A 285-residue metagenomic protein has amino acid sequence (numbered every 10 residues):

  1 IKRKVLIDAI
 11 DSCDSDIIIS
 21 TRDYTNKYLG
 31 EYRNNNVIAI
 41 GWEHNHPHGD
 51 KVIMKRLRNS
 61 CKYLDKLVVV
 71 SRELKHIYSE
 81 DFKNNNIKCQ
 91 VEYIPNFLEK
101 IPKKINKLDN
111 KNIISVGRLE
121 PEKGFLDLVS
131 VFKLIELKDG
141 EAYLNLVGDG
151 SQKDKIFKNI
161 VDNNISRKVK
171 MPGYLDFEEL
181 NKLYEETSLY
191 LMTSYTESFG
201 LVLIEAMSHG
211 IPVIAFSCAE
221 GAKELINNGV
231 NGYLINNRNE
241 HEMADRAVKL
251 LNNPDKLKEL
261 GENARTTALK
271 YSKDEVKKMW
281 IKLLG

Functional and structural regions predicted by a protein language model:
Y28-L29, Y63-Q90: A short, active-site helix/loop in glycosyltransferases that binds the activated sugar's phosphate group
K111-L134, D139-G140, L144, S151-F157 (+1 more regions): A conserved mid-protein helix/loop that constitutes part of the nucleotide-sugar donor-binding site
F157-L175: Nucleotide-activated donor-binding/catalytic signature segment of Leloir-type glycosyltransferases, i.e., the conserved
Y174-L175, K182-T187: Short alpha-helical donor nucleotide-sugar binding micro-motif in glycosyltransferases
Y195: Aromatic "clamp/platform" in nucleotide-sugar-dependent glycosyltransferases that forms part of the donor/acceptor
P212-F216: Short hydrophobic beta-strand element within catalytic cores of glycosyltransferases and related nucleotide-activated
N227-G229, Y233-E240, K249-P254, L269: Conserved acidic donor-binding segment of nucleotide-sugar-dependent glycosyltransferases
E242, K249, K256-K270, M279-K282: A short, well-ordered alpha-helix in the C-terminal region of glycosyltransferases
